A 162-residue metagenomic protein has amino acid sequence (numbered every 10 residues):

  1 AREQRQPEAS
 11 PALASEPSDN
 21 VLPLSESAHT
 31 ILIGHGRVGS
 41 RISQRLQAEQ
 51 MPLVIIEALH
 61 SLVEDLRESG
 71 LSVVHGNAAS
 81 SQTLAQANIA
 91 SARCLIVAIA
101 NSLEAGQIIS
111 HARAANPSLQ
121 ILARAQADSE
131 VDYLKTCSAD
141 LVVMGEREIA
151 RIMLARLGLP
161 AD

Functional and structural regions predicted by a protein language model:
A1-D162: Cytosolic regulatory regions of ion transport systems
